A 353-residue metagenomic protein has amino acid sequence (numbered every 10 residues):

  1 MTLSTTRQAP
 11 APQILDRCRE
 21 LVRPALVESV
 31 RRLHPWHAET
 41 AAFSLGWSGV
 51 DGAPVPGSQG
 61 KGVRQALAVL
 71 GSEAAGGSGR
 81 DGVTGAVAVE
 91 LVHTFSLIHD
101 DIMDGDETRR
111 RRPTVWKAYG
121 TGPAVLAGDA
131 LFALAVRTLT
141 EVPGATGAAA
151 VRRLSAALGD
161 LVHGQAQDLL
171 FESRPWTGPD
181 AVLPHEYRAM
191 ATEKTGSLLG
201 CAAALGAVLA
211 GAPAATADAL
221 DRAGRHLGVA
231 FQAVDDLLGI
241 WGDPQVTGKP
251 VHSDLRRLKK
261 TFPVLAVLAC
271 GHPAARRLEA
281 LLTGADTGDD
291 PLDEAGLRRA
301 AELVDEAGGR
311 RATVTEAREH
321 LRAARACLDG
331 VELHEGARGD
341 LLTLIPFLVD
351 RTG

Functional and structural regions predicted by a protein language model:
M1-V92, I98, I102-K117, Q167-V182 (+3 more regions): Conserved N-terminal diphosphate/IPP-binding helix and adjacent helical/loop segment of trans-prenyltransferase domains
A9, D16, R152, D221 (+2 more regions): Short, charged, amphipathic alpha-helical segments
V27, L33-H37, V55-K61, L126 (+1 more regions): All-alpha helical catalytic cores of prenyl diphosphate-utilizing isoprenoid enzymes
H37-A41, E107, L238-T247, A275-L282 (+1 more regions): A glycine-biased, small/acidic residue-tolerant capping/turn segment at secondary-structure junctions
A38-A88, L134-T140, P184-L227, P263-A269 (+1 more regions): Alpha-helical phosphate/pyrophosphate-handling elements in metalloenzyme active cores
F43-S44, A88, G105, R153-A157 (+4 more regions): Short acidic/histidine-centered micro-motifs embedded in hydrophobic/aromatic stretches that mark compact functional
P56, R109-F132, T177-K194, D218-R222 (+2 more regions): Divalent-cation-assisted or electrostatically stabilized phosphate/pyrophosphate-binding catalytic cores
L91-T94, L131, S197, C201 (+4 more regions): Amphipathic, well-ordered alpha-helical segments in soluble domains
